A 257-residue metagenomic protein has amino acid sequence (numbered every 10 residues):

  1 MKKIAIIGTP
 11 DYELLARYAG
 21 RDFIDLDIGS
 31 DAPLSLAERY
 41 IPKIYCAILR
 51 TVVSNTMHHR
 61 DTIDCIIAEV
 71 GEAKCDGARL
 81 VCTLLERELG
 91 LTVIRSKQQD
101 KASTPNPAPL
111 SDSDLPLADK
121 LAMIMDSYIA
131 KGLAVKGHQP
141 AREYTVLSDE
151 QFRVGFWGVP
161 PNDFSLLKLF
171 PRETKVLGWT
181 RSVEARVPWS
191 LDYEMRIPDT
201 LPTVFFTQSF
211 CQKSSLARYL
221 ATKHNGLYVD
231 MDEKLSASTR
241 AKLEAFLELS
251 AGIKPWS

Functional and structural regions predicted by a protein language model:
M1-S257: An N-terminal assembly and electron-transfer interface module characteristic of large anaerobic redox and radical
